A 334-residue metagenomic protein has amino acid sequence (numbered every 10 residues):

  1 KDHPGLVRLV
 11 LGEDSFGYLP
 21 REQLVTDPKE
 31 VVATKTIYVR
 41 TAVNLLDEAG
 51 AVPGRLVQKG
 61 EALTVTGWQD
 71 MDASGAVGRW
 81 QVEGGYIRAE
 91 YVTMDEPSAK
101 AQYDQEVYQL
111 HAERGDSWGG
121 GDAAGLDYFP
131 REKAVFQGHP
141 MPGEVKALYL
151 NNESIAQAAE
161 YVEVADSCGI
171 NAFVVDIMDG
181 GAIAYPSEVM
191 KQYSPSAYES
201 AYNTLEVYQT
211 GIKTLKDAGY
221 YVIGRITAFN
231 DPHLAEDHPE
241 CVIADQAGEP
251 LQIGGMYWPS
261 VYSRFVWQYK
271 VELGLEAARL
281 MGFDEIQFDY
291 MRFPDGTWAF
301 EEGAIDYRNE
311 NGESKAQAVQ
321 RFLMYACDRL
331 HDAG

Functional and structural regions predicted by a protein language model:
K1-G5, Y38-V77, Y91-E96: Beta-loop motif signature
V10-Y38, G78-F136: Boundary regions of SH3-family modules and the immediately adjacent low-complexity/disordered segments in eukaryotic
Q137-E153, T210-I212, G224-E276: Active-site-adjacent "subsite" loops/lids of carbohydrate-active enzymes
M141, L251-G334: Polysaccharide-binding and catalytic clefts of secreted carbohydrate-active enzymes
K146-L150, F173-V175, V222-G224, I286-D289: Hydrophobic faces of well-ordered beta-strands that scaffold small-molecule active sites in alpha/beta enzyme cores
A158-I183, A278-E285: Catalytic domains of carbohydrate-active enzymes, especially glycoside hydrolases
D179-T227, E301-A333: Aromatic-lined substrate-binding rim segments of carbohydrate-active enzymes
Y185-S196, D231-I253, M291-E310: Aromatic- and acidic-residue-enriched segments that line the glycan-binding/catalytic groove of carbohydrate-active
